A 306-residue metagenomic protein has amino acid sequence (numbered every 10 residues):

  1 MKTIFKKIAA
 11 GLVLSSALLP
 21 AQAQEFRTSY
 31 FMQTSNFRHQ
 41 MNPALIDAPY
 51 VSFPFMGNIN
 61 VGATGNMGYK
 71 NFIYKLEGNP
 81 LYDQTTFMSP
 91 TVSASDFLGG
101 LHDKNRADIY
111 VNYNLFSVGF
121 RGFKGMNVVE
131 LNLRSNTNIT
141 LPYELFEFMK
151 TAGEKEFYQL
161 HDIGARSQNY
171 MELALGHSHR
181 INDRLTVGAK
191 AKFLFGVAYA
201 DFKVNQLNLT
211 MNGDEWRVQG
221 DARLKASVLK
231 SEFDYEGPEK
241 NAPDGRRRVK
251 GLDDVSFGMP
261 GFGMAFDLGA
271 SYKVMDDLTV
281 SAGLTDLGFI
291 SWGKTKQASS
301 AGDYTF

Functional and structural regions predicted by a protein language model:
M1-R27: Bacterial Sec-dependent N-terminal signal peptides
Q24-F306: Subset of outer-membrane beta-barrel
